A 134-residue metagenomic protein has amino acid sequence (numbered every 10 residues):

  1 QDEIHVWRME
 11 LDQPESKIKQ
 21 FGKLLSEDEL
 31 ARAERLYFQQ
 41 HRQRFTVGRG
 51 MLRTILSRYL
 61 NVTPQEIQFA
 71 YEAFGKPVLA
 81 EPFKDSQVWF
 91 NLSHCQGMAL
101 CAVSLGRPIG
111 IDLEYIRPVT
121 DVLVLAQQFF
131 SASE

Functional and structural regions predicted by a protein language model:
Q1-E134: Core catalytic alpha/beta fold that binds nucleotide/phospho-ligands
